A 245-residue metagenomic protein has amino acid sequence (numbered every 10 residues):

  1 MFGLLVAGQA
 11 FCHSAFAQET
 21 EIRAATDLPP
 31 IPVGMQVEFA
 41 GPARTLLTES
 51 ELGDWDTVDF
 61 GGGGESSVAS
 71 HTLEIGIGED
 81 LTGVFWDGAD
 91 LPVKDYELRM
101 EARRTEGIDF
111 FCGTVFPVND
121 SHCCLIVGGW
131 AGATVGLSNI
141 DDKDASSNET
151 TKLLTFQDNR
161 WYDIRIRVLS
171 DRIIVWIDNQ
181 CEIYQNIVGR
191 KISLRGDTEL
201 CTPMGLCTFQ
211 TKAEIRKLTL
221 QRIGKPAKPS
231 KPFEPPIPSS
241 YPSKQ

Functional and structural regions predicted by a protein language model:
E21-D59, P229-Q245: Extracellular carbohydrate-recognition regions
G64-T82: Short carbohydrate-recognition loop motifs
E79-N139: Secretory/extracellular carbohydrate-interaction modules and structurally similar beta-sandwich "look-alikes"
V84-D90, T150-F156, M204-G205: Beta-strand-rich interaction surfaces with strong enrichment in secreted/lumenal proteins
M100, L218-L220: Extracellular beta-strand elements of beta-rich domains used for carbohydrate recognition/degradation or cell-matrix
D141-D163: Short, aromatic/His-centered strand-loop micro-motif at the edge of beta-sheets
D163-G189, L218: Carbohydrate-binding surfaces in secreted/extracellular proteins
Q185-E214, I237-P238: Flexible glycan-contacting loops in extracellular carbohydrate-active proteins
